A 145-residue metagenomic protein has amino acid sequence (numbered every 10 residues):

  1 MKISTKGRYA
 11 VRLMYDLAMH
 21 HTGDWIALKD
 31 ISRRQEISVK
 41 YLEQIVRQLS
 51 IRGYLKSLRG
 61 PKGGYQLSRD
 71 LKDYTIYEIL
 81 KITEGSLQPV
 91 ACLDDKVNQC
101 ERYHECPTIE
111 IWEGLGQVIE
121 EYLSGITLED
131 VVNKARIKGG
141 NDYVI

Functional and structural regions predicted by a protein language model:
A10-T22: Short amphipathic alpha-helical interface segments
I26-Q35: A short alpha-helical element within helix-turn-helix/winged-helix DNA-binding domains across DNA-binding proteins
R33, S50-I51: Alpha-helical residues within the helix-turn-helix
K40: Key DNA-contact positions within bacterial/archaeal DNA-binding proteins
V46-R47: Short, hydrophobic-biased segments on the C-terminal half of alpha helices that form "recognition helices"
Y54-P61, Q66-L67: Beta-hairpin "wing" of winged helix-turn-helix
L71-K96, T108, G114-L115: Conserved segment of winged-helix/HTH DNA-binding domains
D94-I145: C-terminal regulatory/oligomerization modules of transcriptional regulators
